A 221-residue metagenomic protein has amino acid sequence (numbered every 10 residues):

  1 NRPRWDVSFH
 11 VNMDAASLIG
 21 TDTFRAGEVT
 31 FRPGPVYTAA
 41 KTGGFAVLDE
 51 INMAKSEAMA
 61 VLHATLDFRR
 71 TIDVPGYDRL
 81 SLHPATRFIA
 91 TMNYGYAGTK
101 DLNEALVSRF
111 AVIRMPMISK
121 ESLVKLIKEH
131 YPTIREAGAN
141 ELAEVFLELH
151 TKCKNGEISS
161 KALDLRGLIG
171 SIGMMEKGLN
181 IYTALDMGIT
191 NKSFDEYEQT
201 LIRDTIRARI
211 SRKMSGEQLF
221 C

Functional and structural regions predicted by a protein language model:
N1-E144, E148, A208: AAA+ P-loop NTPase catalytic core and its hallmark functional loops
S119-K120, K125-C221: Alpha-helical lid/collar subdomain of P-loop NTPases
